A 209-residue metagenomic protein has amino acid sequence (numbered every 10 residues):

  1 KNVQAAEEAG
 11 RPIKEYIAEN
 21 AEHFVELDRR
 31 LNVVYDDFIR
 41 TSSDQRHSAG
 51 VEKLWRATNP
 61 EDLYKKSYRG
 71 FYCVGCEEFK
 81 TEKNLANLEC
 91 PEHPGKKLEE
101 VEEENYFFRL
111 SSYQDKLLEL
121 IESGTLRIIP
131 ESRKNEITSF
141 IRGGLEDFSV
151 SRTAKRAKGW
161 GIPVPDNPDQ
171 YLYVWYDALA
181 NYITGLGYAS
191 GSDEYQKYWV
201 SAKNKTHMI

Functional and structural regions predicted by a protein language model:
K1-L126, L145: N-terminal, positively charged nucleic-acid-binding surface of large information/translation enzymes
S48-A49, P94, E99-I209: Structured secondary-structure scaffolds
